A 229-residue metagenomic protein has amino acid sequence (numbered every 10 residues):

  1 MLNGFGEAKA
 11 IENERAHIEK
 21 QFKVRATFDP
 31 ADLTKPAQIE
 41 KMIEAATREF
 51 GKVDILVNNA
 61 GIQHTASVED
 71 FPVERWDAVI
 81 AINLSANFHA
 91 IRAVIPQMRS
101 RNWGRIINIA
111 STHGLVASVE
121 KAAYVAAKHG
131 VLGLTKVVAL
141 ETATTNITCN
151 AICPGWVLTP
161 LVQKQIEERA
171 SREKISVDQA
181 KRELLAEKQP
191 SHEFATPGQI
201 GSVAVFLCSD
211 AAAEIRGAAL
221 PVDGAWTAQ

Functional and structural regions predicted by a protein language model:
M1-E12: Conserved glycine-rich Rossmann-like NAD(P)H-binding loop of the short-chain dehydrogenase/reductase
S67-V68, R75-I80, I106, L185: Substrate-binding pocket helix/loop in short-chain dehydrogenase/reductase
I91, A127, T135: Active-site helix of classical SDR
P96, L140-E141, A213: Alpha-helical segment proximal to the catalytic Tyr-Lys
S111: Residue(s) in the substrate-gating loop at a strand-loop-helix junction that position the organic substrate next
L115-V116, A204-V205, R216-Q229: Short C-terminal tail/terminal secondary-structure segment of NAD(P)H-dependent dehydrogenase/reductase domains
A143, T148, I215-G217: Short, small/polar-rich loop/turn modules that mediate ligand/substrate recognition or access, typified
